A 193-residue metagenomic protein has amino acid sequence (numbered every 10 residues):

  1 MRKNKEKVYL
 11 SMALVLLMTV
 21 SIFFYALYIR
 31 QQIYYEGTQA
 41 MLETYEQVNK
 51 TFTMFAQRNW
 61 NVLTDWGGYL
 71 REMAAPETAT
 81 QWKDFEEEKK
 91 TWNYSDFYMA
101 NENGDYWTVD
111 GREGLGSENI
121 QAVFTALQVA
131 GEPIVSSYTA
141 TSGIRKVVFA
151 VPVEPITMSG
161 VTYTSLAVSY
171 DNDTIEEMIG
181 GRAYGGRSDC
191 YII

Functional and structural regions predicted by a protein language model:
N4-P76: Juxtamembrane extracytoplasmic/periplasmic/luminal helical "stalk" adjacent to the first N-terminal
Q39, E43-E46, F55-E132, R182: Extracytoplasmic/periplasmic sensory segments of membrane signal-transduction proteins
W60, Y94, R145, T162-Y163 (+1 more regions): A structure-centric signal for secondary-structure junctions around beta-strands
P76-N93, S165-I193: Solvent-exposed, extracytoplasmic
F97, V151, C190-Y191: Generic short beta-strand
M99, I156, I192: Short aromatic-centered micro-motifs
E102, W107-R182: Extracytoplasmic/periplasmic ligand-binding sensor regions of membrane-associated signaling proteins
